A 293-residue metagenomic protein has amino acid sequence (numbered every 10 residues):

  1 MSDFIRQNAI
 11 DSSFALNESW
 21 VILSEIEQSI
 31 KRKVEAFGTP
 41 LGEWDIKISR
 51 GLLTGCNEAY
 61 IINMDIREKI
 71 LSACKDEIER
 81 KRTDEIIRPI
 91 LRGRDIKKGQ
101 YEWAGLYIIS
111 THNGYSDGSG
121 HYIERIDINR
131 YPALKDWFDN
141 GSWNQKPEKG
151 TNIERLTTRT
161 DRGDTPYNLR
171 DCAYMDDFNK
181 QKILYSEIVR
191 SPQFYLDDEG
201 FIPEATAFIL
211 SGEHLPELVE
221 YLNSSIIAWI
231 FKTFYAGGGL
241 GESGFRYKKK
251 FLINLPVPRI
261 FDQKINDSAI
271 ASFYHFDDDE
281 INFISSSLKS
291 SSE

Functional and structural regions predicted by a protein language model:
D3-R259, S290: Polybasic, glycine- and aromatic-enriched phosphate-binding surface used to engage nucleic acids
K249-L288: Extended amphipathic alpha-helical segments enriched in small hydrophobics
